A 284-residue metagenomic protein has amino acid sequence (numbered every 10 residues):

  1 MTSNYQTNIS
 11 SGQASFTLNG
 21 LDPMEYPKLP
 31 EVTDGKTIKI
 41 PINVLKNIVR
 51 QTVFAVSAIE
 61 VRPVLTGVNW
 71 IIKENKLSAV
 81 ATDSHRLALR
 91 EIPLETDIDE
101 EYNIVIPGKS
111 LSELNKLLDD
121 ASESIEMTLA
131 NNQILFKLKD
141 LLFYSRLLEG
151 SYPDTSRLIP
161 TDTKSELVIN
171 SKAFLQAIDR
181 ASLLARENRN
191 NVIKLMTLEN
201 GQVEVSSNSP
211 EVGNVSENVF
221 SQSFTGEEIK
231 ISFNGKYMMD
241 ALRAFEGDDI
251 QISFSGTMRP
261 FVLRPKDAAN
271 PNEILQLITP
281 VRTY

Functional and structural regions predicted by a protein language model:
M1-Y284: Structural preference for solvent-exposed beta-strand-turn elements and adjacent flexible terminal/loop segments within
